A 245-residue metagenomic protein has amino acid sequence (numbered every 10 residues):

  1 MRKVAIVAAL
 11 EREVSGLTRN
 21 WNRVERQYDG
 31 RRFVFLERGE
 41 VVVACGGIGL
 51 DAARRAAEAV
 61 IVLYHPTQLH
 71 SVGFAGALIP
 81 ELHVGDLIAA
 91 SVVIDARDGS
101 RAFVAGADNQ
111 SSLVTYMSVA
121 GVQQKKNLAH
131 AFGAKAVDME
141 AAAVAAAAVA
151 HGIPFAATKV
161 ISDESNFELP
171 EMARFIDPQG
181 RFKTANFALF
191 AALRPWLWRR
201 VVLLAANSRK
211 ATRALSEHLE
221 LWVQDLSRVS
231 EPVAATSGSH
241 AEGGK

Functional and structural regions predicted by a protein language model:
R2-W21, L87: Short, conserved "active-site rim" segments that organize catalytic pockets and cofactor/ligand binding
K3, Q27-K245: Glycine-rich phosphate- or other oxyanion-binding loops that anchor nucleotides, phosphorylated ligands
W21-Q27: Short linear motifs in intrinsically disordered
